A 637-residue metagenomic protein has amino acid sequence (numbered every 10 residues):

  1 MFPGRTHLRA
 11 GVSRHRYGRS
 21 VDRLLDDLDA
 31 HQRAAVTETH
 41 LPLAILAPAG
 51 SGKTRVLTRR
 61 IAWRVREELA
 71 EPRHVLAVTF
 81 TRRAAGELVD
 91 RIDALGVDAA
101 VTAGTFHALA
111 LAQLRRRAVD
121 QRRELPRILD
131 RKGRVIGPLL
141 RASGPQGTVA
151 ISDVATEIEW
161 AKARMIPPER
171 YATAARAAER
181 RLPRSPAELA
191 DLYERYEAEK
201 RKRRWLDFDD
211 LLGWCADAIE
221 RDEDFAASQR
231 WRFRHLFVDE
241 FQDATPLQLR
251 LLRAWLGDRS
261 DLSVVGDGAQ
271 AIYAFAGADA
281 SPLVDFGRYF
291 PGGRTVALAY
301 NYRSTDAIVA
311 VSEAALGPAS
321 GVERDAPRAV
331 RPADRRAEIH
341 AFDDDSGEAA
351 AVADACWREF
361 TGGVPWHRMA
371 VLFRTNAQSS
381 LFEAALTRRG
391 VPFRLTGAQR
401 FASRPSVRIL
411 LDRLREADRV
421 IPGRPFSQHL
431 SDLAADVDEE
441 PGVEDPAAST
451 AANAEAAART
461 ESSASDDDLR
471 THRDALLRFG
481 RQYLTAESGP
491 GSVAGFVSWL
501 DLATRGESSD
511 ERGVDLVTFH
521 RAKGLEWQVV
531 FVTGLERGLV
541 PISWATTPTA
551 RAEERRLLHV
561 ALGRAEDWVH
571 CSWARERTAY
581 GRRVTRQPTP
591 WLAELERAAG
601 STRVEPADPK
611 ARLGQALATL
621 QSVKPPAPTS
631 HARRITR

Functional and structural regions predicted by a protein language model:
F2, H7, R19, L24 (+4 more regions): Conserved RecA-like helicase ATPase core segment that couples NTP binding/hydrolysis to strand translocation
F2-P126, A227, G257, A310-E313 (+1 more regions): P-loop NTPase Walker
D26-T37, L41-A49, V56, L76-A77 (+5 more regions): Conserved helicase NTPase motor core
E38-T39, A100, V119-L206, F233 (+4 more regions): ATP-hydrolysis module of ASCE/P-loop NTPase motor domains, specifically the Walker B Asp-Glu catalytic pair
L46-L57, I61, P291-R294, Y300-P392 (+4 more regions): Helicase P-loop NTPase motor core
S51, P72-E157, K162, I166 (+4 more regions): Conserved P-loop NTPase-based nucleic-acid remodeling module centered on helicase motor cores
H235, S379-T387, V391, R404-A599: Conserved helicase C-terminal RecA-like lobe
E576-R637: Helicase C-terminal subdomain and adjacent C-terminal extension
